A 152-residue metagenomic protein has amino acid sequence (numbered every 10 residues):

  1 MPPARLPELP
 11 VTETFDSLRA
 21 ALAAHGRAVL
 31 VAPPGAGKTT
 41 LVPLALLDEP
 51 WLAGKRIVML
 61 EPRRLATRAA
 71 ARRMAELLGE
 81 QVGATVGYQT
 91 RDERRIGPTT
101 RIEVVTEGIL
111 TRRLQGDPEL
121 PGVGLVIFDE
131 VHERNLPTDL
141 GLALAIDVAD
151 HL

Functional and structural regions predicted by a protein language model:
M1-D16: N-terminal pre-Walker A segment at the start of P-loop NTPase domains
T12, A21, G26-L152: Conserved P-loop/Walker A NTP-binding site and adjacent catalytic elements of P-loop NTPases
